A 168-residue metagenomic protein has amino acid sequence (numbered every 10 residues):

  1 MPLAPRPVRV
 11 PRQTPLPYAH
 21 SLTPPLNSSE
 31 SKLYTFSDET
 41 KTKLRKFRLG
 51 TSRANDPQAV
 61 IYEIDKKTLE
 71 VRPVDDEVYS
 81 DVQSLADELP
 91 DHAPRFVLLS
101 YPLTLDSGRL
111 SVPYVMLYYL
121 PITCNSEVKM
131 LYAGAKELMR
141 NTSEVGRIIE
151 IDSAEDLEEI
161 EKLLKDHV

Functional and structural regions predicted by a protein language model:
P2-V168: Long, low-complexity regulatory segments enriched in Ser/Thr/Pro/Gly and acidic residues
